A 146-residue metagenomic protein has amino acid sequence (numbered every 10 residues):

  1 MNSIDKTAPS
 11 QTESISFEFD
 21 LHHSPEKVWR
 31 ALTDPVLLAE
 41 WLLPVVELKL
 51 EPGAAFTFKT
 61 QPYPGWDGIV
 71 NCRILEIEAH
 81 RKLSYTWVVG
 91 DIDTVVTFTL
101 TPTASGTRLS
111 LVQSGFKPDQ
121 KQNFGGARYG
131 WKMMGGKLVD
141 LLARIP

Functional and structural regions predicted by a protein language model:
M1-E47: Hydrophobic ligand-binding cavity/cleft-lining segments
S16-F17, P35-D67, H80-K82: Short beta-edge strand/loop motif at the mouth of beta-sheet-based domains
F19, V70-L75, V95-P102: Hydrophobic/aromatic beta-strand elements that line small-molecule binding cavities or substrate pockets in beta-rich
P25-E26, L75-R81, T99-R108: A short, structured loop/turn motif at beta-sheet edges
V28, L38, F56-F58, I74 (+4 more regions): Hydrophobic pocket/interface hotspot
E78, K82-F98: Mid-chain, well-packed structural core segment of small domains
V88-D93, V112-P118: Short, solvent-exposed aromatic-acidic interface loops
S114-P146: A conserved amphipathic terminal alpha-helix motif
